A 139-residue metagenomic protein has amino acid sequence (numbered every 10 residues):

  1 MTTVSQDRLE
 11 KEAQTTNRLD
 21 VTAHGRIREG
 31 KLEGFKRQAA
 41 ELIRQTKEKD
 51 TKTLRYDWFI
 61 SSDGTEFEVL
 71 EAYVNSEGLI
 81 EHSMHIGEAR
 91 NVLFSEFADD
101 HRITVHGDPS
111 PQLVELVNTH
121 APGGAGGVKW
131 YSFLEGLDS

Functional and structural regions predicted by a protein language model:
M1-F67, V74-H85, E96-S139: Short S/T/G/P-rich N-terminal loop/turn motif that feeds into the first structured element of a domain
N91-S95: Amphipathic alpha-helical coiled-coil segments
